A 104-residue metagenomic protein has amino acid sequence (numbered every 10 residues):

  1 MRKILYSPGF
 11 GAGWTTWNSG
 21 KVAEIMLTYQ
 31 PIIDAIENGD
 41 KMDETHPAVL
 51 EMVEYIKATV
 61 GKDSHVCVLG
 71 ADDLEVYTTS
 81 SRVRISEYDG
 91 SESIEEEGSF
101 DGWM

Functional and structural regions predicted by a protein language model:
M1-M104: Catalytic phosphate/metal-binding cores of nucleic-acid and nucleotide-processing enzymes, i.e., regions that mediate
